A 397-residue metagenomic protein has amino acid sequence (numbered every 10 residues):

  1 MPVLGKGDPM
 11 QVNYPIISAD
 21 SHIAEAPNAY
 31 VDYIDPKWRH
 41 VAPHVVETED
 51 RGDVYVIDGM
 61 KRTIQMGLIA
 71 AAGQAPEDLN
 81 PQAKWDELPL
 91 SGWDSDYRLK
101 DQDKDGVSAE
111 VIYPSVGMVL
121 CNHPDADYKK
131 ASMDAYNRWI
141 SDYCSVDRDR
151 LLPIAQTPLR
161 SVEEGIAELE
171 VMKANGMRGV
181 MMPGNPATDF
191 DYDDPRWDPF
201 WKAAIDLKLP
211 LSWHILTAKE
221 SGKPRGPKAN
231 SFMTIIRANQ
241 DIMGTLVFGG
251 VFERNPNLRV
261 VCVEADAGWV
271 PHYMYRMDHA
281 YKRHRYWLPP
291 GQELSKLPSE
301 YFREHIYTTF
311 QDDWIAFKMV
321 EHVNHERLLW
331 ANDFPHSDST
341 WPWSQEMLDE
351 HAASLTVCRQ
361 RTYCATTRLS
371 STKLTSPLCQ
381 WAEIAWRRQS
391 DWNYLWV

Functional and structural regions predicted by a protein language model:
P2-P15, A29-A75, N80-P81, D86-A109 (+8 more regions): Mid-to-C-terminal alpha-helical segments outside catalytic/metal-binding sites
P15-S21, D127, T157-E164: Alpha-helical scaffold segments that form or flank carboxylate-/histidine-based iron centers
I16, Q82-L90, D103, V107-H123 (+2 more regions): Divalent metal-dependent hydrolysis catalytic cores, especially in the metallo-beta-lactamase
S21-H22, D333-F334: Active-site metal-binding loops of divalent metal-dependent hydrolases
E77-A83, V116-K129, E163, P227: Surface-exposed, active-site-proximal loop segments in enzymatic domains
L88-D96, S132-D134, R138, F190-P199: Aromatic- and glycine-enriched glycan-recognition loops and surfaces that form the carbohydrate-binding subsites
P124-A126, Y275-D278, A352: A short secondary-structure junction motif
A131, C144-L152, T157, V162-L329 (+1 more regions): Catalytic pocket-lining loop regions of alpha/beta-barrel enzymes, especially the amidohydrolase/enolase/GH5 lineages
